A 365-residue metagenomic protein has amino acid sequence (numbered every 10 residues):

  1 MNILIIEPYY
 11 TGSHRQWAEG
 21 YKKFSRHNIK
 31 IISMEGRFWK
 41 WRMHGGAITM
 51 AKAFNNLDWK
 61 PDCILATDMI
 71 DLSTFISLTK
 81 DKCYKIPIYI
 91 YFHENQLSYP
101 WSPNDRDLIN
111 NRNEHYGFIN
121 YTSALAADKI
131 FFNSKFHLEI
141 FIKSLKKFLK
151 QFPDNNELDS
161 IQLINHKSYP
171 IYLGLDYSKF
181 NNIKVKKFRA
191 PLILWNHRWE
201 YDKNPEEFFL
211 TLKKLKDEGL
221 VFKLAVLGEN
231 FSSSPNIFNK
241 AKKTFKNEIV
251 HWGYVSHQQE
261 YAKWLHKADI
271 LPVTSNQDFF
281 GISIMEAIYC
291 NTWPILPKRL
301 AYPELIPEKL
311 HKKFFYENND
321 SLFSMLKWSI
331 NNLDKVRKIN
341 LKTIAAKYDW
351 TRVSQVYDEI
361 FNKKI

Functional and structural regions predicted by a protein language model:
W41-G45, E317, N331-I365: A charged, aromatic-enriched C-terminal amphipathic alpha-helix characteristic of glycosyltransferases across folds
L125-N182: Donor nucleotide-sugar binding/catalytic pocket of nucleotide-sugar-dependent glycosyltransferases
Q162, N236-Q259: Nucleotide-activated donor-binding/catalytic signature segment of Leloir-type glycosyltransferases, i.e., the conserved
L175-D176, K184-K216, L224-L227: Conserved donor-binding/catalytic core segment of Leloir-type glycosyltransferases
F209, V221-F238, V250-Y254: Glycosyltransferase donor-sugar binding loop
N276: Aromatic "clamp/platform" in nucleotide-sugar-dependent glycosyltransferases that forms part of the donor/acceptor
W293-P297: Short hydrophobic beta-strand element within catalytic cores of glycosyltransferases and related nucleotide-activated
P303-W328: Change "using UDP/GDP/dTDP sugars" to "using nucleotide sugars
